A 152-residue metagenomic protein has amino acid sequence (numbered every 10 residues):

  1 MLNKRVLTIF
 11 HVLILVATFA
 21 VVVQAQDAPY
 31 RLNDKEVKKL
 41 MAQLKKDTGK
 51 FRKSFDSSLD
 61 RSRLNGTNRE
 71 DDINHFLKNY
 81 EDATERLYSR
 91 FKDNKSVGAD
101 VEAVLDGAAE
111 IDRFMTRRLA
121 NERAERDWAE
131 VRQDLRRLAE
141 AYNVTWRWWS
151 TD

Functional and structural regions predicted by a protein language model:
M1-L13: Bacterial N-terminal signal peptides that target proteins for export
V16-A25: C-terminal segment of classical bacterial N-terminal signal peptides
Q24-N74: Immediate post-signal-peptide N-terminus of mature secreted/exported proteins
Q26-P29, N79-L87, D134-N143, R147-W148: Short, flexible domain-boundary/linker segments around small modular repeats
K38-M41, K45-T48, E70, N74-E81 (+4 more regions): Generic structural concept
K50-K53, S57-D60, L64, R86 (+4 more regions): Heptad-repeat coiled-coil alpha-helices
I73-L119: Long, amphipathic, charge-rich alpha-helical segments that form helical bundles/coiled-coils
F114-D152: A charged, solvent-exposed segment within the mature domains of Sec-exported extracytoplasmic proteins
